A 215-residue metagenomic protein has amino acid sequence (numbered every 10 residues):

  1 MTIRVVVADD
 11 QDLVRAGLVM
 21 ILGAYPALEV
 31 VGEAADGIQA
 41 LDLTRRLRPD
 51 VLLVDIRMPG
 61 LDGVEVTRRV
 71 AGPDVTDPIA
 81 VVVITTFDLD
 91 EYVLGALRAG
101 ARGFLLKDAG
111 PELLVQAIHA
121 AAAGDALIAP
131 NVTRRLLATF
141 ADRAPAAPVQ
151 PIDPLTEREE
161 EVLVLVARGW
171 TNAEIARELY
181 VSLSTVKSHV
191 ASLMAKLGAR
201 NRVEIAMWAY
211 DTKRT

Functional and structural regions predicted by a protein language model:
T2-V14, L18-L22, L155: Conserved acidic segment of CheY-like receiver
D9, D55, T85: Active-site residues of response regulator receiver
V14, V54, P59: The feature encodes the CheY-like receiver
A27-A35, L43, A199: Short hydrophobic/Thr-rich beta-strand motif most characteristic of the beta2 strand and flanking loop of CheY-like
D36-Q39, P59-R68: Acidic catalytic/metal-coordinating carboxylates
L47-L53: Active-site beta3 strand of CheY-like receiver
Y92-R98, R102-G103, K107-E157, E161 (+1 more regions): Short, flexible helix-to-coil linker/hinge segments that flank and couple to helix-turn-helix
G169-E204: Recognition helix of helix-turn-helix DNA-binding domains
